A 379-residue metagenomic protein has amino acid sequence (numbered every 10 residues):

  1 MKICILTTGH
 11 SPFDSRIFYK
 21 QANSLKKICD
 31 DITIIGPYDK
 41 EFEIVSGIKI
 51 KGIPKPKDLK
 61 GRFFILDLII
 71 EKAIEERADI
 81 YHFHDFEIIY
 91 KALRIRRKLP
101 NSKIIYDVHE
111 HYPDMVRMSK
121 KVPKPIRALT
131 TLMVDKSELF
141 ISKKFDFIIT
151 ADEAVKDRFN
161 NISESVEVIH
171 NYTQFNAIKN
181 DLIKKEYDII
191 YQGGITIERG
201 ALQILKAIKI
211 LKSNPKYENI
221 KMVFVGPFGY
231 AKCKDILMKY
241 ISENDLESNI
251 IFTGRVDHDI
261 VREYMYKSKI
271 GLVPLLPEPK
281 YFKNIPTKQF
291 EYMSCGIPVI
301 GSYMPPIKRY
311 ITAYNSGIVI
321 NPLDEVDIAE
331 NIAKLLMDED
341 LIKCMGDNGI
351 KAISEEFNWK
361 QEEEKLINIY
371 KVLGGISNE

Functional and structural regions predicted by a protein language model:
C4, I149, D181-I208, M222-F224: Conserved donor-binding/catalytic core segment of Leloir-type glycosyltransferases
N23, L66-I74, R94-K98, Y112-D114 (+2 more regions): Membrane-proximal helix-turn-helix segments that form the acceptor-binding/catalytic region of lipid-linked
P37-K40, K221-I236, G254-R255: Glycosyltransferase donor-sugar binding loop
A154, Y172: Carbohydrate-associated surface elements
K232-K234, E247-D257, Y264: Active-site donor-binding acidic/aromatic loop of nucleotide-activated sugar and phosphosugar transferases involved
M265-F282, I297: Acidic donor-binding loop of glycosyltransferase active sites
A313-Y314, I318-E325, K334-D340: Conserved acidic donor-binding segment of nucleotide-sugar-dependent glycosyltransferases
D327, K334, L341-E356, K365-N368: A short, well-ordered alpha-helix in the C-terminal region of glycosyltransferases
